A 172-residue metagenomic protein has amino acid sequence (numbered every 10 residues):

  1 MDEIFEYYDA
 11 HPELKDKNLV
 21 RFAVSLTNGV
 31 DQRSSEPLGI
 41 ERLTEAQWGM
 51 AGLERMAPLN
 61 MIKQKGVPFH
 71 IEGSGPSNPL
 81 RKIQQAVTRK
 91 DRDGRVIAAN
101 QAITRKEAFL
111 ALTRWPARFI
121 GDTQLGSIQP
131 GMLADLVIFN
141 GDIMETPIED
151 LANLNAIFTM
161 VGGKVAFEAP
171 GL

Functional and structural regions predicted by a protein language model:
M1-K17: Active-site loop-helix segments enriched in His/Asp/Glu that coordinate and activate a nucleophilic water at divalent
P12-F22, L26-E145, E149, N155-G162: His/Asp/Glu-enriched, well-ordered alpha-helical/loop segment that forms or immediately abuts the divalent-metal
G171-L172: Residue-level structural signal for beta-strand termini and adjacent loop
